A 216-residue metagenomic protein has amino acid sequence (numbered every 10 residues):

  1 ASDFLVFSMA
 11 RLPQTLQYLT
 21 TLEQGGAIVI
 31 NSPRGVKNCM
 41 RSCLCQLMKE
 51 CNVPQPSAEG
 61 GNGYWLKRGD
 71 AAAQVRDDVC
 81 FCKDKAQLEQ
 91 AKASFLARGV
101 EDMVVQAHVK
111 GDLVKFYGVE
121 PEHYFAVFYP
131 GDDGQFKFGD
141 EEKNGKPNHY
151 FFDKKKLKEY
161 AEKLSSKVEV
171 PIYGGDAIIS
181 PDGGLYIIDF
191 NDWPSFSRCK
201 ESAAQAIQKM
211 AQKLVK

Functional and structural regions predicted by a protein language model:
A1-I30: ATP-binding N-terminal substructure of ATP-dependent carboxylate-amine bond-forming enzymes
D3-V6, K67, F116-G118, G183-R198: A short beta-strand motif that forms the metal-chelation/ATP-contact edge of phosphoryl-transfer active sites
P13, P33-K37, P130-D132: Short, acidic/turn-prone active-site loops that include or flank metal/cofactor- and phosphate-binding residues
Q17, N38-C43, A91, F136-K137 (+1 more regions): Short, charged, surface-exposed secondary-structure boundary motifs
E23, R34-V114, F151, K155 (+1 more regions): Active-site nucleotide/adenylate-binding loops and adjacent lid/helix of ATP-dependent enzymes
F95, V104, H108-K110, V119-D140: Catalytic core of tubulin tyrosine ligase-like
V114-P130, G174-G175, Y186-N191: Beta-strand scaffold of nucleotide-dependent catalytic cores
K137-I187, N191, C199, A206-K216: A long amphipathic alpha-helix within ATP-dependent nucleotide-binding catalytic cores
